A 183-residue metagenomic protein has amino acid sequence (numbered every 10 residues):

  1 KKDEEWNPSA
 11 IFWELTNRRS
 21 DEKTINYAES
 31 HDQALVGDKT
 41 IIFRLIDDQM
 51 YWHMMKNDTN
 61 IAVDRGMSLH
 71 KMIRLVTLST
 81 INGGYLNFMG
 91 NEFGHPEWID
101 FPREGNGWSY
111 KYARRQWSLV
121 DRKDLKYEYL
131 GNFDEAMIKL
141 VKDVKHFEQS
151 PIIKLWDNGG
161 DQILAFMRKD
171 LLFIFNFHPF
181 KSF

Functional and structural regions predicted by a protein language model:
K1-E104, Y110, K142, H146-F183: Conserved alpha/beta catalytic core and glycan-binding cleft of carbohydrate-active enzymes
A113-K154: Aromatic- and carboxylate-lined catalytic core of secreted/periplasmic carbohydrate-active enzymes
